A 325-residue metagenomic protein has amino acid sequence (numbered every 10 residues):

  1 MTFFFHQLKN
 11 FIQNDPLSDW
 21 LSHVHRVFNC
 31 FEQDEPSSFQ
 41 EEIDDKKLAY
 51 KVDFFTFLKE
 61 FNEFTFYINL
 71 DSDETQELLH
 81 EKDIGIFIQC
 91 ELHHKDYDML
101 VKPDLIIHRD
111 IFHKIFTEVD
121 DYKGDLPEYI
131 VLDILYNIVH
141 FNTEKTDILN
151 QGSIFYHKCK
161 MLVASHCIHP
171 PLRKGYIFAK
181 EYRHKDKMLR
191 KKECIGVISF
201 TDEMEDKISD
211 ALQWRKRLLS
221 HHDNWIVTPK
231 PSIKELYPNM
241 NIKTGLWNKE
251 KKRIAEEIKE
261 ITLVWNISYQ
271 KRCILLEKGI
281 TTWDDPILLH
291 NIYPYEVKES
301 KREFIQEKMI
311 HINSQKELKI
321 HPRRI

Functional and structural regions predicted by a protein language model:
M1-F11, E256-E257, N266-I267, K278: C-terminal, charged and often intrinsically disordered regions of DNA end-processing helicases and nucleases
M1-G124: Metal-dependent nuclease catalytic cores that hydrolyze phosphodiester bonds in DNA/RNA, characterized by
L48, F155-K158, L162, W265-Y269 (+1 more regions): Conserved structured core elements
H94-L212: Nucleic-acid nuclease catalytic cores
P103, I115-F116, V264, K271-L275 (+1 more regions): Short helix/loop capping segments that flank catalytic or ligand/cofactor-binding pockets
C194-C273: Long, highly charged, low-complexity intrinsically disordered interaction regions that mediate electrostatic DNA/RNA
K271-I325: Long, highly charged low-complexity segments
